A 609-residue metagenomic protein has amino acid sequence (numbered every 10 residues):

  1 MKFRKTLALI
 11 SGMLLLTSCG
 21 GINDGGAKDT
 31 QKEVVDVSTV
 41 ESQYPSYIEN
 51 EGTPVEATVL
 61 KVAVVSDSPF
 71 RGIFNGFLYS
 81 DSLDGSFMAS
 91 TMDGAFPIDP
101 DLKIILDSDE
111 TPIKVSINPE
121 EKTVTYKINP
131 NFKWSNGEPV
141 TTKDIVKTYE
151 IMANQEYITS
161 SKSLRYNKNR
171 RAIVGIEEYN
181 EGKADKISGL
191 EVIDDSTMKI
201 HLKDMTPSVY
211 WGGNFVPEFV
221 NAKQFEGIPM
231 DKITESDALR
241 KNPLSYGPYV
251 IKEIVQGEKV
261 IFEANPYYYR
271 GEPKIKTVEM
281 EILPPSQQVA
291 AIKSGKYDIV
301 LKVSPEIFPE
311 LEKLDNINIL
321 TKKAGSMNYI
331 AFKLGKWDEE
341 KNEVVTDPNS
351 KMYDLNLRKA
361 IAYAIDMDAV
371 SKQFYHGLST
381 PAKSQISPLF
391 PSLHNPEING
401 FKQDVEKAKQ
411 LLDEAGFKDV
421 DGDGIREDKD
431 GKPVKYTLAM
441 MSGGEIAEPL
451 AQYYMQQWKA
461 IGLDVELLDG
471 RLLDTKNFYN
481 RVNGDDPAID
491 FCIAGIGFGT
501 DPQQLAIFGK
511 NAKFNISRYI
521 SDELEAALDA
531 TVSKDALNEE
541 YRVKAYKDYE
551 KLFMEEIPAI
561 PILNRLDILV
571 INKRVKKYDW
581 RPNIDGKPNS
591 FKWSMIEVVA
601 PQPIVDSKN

Functional and structural regions predicted by a protein language model:
L60-P119, L244: N-terminal lobe/hinge region of extracytoplasmic solute-binding protein
S82, P112-L164, A291, S350-M352: Aromatic- and charge-enriched surface segment that lines or borders ligand/interaction sites
S161-E226: Surface-exposed binding/hinge segments that line and control ligand-binding clefts or catalytic entry sites
T206, W211-P273, T277, Q287 (+3 more regions): Gly/Pro-rich hinge or "lid" segments in bacterial periplasmic/extracellular proteins
K232-R240, N265-L311, D464, L473: Ligand-site clamp/hinge motif
Q256, K418-G495, D567: Ligand/substrate-recognition segments at binding pockets and active sites
P266, A362-H394, I446, L450-M455 (+1 more regions): Detector for C-terminal structural segments
K351-Q456, I604-D606: Append "and occasionally in soluble cytosolic enzymes with long acidic Gly/Pro-rich linkers
